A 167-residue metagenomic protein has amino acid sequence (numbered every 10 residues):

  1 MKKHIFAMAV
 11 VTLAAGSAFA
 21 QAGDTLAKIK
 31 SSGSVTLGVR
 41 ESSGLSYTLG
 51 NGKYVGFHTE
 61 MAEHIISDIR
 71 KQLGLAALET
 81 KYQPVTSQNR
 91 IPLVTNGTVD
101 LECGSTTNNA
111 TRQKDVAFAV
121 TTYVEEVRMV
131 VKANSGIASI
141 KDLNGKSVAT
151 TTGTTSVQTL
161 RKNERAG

Functional and structural regions predicted by a protein language model:
M1-A7: Bacterial N-terminal signal peptides that target proteins for export
A7-G16: Bacterial N-terminal signal peptides
G16-A22: Sec/Tat signal peptide C-region and signal peptidase I cleavage site
A22-G23, A27-E102: Extracytoplasmic small-molecule ligand-binding "clamshell" domains of the periplasmic binding protein/Venus flytrap
T36-G44, Y54-K71, T107, V124-G167: Bilobed "Venus flytrap"/periplasmic-binding protein-like clamshell domains and structurally analogous long
L49-G50, K114-A117, N163: Short secondary-structure transition/capping segments
L75-D142: Acidic, polar ligand-binding/catalytic clefts
